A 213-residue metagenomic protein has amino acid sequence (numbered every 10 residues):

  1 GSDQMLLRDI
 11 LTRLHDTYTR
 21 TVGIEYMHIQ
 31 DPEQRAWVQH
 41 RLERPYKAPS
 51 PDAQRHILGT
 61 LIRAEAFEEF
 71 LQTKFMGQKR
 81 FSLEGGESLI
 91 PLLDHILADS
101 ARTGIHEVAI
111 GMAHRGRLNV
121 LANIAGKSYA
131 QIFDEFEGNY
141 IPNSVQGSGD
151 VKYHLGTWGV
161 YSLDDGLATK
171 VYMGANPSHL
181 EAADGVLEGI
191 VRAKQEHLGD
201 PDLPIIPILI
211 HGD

Functional and structural regions predicted by a protein language model:
G1-L89, I105: Extended, charge-enriched "interface" segments that sit outside catalytic cores
S2, D16-T17, A98-R102, P142-N143 (+1 more regions): A general structural signal for short secondary-structure junctions and capping/turn motifs
L11, L89-L97, A183, L187: Short, hydrophobic/amphipathic alpha-helical packing segments that form internal helix faces or helix-helix interfaces
E65, E69, S100-G104, I190-L198: Structural motif corresponding to the C-terminal cap of alpha-helices
F70-A130: Active-site pocket-lining segments that scaffold enzyme catalytic pockets across diverse folds
A109-G212: Cofactor-binding active-site loop characterized by glycine-rich and histidine/acidic residues
